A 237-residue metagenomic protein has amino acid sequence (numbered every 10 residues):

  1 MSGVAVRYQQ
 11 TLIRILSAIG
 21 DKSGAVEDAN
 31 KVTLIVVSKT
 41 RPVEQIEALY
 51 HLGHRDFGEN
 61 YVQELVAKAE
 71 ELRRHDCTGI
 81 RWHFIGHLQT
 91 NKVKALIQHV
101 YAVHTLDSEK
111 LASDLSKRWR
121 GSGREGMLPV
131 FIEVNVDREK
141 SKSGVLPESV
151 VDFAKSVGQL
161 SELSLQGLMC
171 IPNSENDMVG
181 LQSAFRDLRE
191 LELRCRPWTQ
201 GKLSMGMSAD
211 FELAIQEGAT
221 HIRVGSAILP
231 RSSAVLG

Functional and structural regions predicted by a protein language model:
M1-A209, I215-E217, L229: Conserved alpha/beta-domain cores
A219-G237: Gly/Pro- and small hydrophobic-enriched strand-loop and loop-to-helix capping segments that sit at the rims
